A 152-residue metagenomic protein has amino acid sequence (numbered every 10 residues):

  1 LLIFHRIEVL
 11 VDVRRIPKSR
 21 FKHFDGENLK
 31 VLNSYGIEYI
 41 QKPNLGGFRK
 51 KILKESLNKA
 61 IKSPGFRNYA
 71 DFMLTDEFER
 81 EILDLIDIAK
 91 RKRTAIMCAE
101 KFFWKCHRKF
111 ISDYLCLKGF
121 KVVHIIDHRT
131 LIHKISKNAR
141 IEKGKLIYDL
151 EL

Functional and structural regions predicted by a protein language model:
L1-L152: Residues lining hydrophobic/aromatic ligand-binding pockets adjacent to catalytic sites
